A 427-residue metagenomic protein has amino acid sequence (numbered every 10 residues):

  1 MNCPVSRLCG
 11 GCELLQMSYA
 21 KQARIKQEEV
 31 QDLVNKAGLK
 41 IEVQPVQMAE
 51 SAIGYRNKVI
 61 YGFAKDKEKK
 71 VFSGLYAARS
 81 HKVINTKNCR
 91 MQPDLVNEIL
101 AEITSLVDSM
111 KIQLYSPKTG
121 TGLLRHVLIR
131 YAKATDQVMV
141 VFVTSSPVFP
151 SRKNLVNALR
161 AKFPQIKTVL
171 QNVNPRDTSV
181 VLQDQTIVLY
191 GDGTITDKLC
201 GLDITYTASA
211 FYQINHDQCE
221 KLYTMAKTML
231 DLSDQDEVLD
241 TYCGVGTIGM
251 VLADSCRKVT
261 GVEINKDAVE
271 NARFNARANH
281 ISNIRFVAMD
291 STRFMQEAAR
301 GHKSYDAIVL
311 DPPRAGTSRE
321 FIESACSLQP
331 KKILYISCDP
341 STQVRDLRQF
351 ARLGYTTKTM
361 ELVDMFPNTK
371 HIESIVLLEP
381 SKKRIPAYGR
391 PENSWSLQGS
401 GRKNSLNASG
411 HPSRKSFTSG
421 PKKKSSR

Functional and structural regions predicted by a protein language model:
M1-S18: Local cysteine-cluster metal-coordination motifs and their immediate loop/turn environment, predominantly Fe-S cluster
M1-S6, A37, R285, R293: Terminal RNA-binding accessory module
E13-S116, I129, A134, F149: Extended interfacial segments that mediate partner engagement and assembly in macromolecular machines
N57, D136-V138, Q235-D236: Nucleotide donor/acceptor-binding cores
G74-A77, V141-V143, A272: Short, acidic/hydrophobic/Gly-rich beta-strand patch recurrent on exposed beta strands that often constitutes part
Q113-T121, V238: Short helix/loop segment immediately N-terminal to the Walker
I129, D136-S145, D203-T207, A307: Short, aliphatic-rich beta-strand segments
S151-K153, N157-R427: Rossmann-like S-adenosyl-L-methionine
